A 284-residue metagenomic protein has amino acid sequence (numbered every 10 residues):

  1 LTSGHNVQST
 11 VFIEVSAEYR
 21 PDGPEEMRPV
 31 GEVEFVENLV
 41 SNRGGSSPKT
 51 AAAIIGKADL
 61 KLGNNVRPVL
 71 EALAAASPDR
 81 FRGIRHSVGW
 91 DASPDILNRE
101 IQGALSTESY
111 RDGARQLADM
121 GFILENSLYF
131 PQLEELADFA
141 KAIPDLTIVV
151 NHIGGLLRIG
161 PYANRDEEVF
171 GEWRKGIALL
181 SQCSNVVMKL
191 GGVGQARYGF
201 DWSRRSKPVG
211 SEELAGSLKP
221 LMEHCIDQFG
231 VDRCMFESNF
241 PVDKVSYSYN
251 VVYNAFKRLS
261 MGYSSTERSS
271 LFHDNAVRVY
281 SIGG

Functional and structural regions predicted by a protein language model:
L1-P21, E26, A76-I101, L146-T147 (+4 more regions): Active-site gating loops and adjacent loop-to-helix segments of metal-dependent hydrolytic enzymes
L1-S9, E223-H224, Q228-M235, V242-G284: Mid-to-C-terminal alpha-helical segments outside catalytic/metal-binding sites
T10, V36, I54, I84 (+6 more regions): Conserved, mostly hydrophobic/aromatic
I13, K57, S87, G191 (+1 more regions): Conserved residues at the C-terminal ends of beta-strands
S16-D22, I55-K61, Q195, F240-D243: Short histidine/acidic/glycine/proline-rich micro-motifs that form metal- and phosphate-coordinating active-site loops
G23-Q132, D138-K141, G154, A163-V169 (+1 more regions): Active-site gating/metal-coordination segments in enzymes
F35, P68, A72, E135 (+4 more regions): Alpha-helical elements of Rossmann-like donor-binding domains used by nucleotide-donor carbohydrate transfer enzymes
E100-M235, S246, S264: Catalytic pocket-lining loop regions of alpha/beta-barrel enzymes, especially the amidohydrolase/enolase/GH5 lineages
